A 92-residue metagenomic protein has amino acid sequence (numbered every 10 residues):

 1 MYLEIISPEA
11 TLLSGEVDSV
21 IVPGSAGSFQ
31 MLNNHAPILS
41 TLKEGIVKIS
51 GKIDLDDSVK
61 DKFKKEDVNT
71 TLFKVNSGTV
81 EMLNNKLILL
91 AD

Functional and structural regions predicted by a protein language model:
Y2-D92: Compact, glycine-rich, soluble single-domain proteins
